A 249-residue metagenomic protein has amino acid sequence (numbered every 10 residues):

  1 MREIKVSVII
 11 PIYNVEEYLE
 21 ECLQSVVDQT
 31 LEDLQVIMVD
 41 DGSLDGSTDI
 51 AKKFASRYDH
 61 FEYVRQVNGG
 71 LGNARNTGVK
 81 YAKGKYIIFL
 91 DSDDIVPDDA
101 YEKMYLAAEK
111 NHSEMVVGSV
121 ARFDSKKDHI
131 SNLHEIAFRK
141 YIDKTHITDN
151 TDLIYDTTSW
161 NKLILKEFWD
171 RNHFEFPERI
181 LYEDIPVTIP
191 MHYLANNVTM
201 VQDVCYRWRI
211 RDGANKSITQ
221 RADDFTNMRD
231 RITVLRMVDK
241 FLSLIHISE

Functional and structural regions predicted by a protein language model:
M1-L244: Nucleotide-sugar donor-binding/catalytic module of glycosyltransferases that assemble extracellular/cell-envelope
I247-E249: A short, hydrophobic C-terminal helix/tail in secreted or cell-surface proteins
